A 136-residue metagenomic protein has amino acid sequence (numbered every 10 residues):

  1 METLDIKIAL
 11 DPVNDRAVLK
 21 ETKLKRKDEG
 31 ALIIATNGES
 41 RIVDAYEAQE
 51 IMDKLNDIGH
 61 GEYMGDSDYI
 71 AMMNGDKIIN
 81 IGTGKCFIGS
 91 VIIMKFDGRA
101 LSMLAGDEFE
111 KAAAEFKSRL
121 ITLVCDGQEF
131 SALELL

Functional and structural regions predicted by a protein language model:
M1-L136: Short beta-rich binding modules
